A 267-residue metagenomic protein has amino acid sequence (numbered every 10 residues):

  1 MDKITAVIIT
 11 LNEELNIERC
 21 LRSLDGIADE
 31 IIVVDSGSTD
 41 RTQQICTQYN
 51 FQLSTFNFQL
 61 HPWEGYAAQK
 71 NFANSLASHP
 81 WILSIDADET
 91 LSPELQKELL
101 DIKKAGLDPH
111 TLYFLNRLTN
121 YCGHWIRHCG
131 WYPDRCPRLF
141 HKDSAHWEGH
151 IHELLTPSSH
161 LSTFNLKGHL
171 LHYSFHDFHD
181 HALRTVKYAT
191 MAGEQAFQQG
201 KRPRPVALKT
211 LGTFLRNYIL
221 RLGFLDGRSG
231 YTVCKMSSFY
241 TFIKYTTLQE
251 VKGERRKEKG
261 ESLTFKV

Functional and structural regions predicted by a protein language model:
K3, E14, S38-R41: Conserved SAM-binding loop
K3-T5, E30: Cell-envelope/extracellular polymer assembly enzymes that use nucleotide-activated donors
V7-G26: Short, well-formed alpha-helical segments that are part of the catalytic scaffolds of diverse glycosyltransferases
E18, D40-Q48, E94-L95: Acidic helix N-cap motif at the loop->helix transition within catalytic regions of sugar-transfer enzymes
S23, D35-Q44, D86: A conserved acidic beta->alpha catalytic loop
D29-I32, Q43-S78: Conserved donor nucleotide-binding strand/loop of the catalytic core
Q44-F58, D101-P109, T156-F164, V251-V267: Short, basic, low-complexity termini and linkers enriched in Ser/Thr/Gly/Pro that act as targeting/leader peptides
A68-N74, P80-I85, S92-V251: Catalytic-site signature of metal-activated, phosphate-bearing donor transferases, centered on the GT-A/GT-A-like
